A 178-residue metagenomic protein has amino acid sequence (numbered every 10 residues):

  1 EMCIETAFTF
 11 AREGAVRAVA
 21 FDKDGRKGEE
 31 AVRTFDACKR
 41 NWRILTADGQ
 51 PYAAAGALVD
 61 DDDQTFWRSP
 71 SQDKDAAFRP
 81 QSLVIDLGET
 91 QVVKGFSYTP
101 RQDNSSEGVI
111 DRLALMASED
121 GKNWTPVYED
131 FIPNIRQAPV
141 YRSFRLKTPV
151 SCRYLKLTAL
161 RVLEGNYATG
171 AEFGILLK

Functional and structural regions predicted by a protein language model:
E1-I4: Short, small-residue-biased leader/transition segments that mark boundaries at the very start of proteins
A7-E13: Solvent-exposed segments in extracellular or luminal domains encompassing
R17-F21, K156-T158: Extracellular recognition modules
G25-D36: Edge beta-strands of extracellular beta-sandwich domains
T34-V93, R101-G108, N123, E129-A138 (+3 more regions): Disordered, acidic Ser/Thr/Pro-rich linker "stalks" and the adjacent N-terminal cap of the next globular domain
V140-Y154: Short, surface-exposed tryptophan/glycine-enriched loops that mediate extracellular molecular recognition
T158-G165: Short beta-strand-plus-loop segments that form exposed binding edges in beta-rich domains
